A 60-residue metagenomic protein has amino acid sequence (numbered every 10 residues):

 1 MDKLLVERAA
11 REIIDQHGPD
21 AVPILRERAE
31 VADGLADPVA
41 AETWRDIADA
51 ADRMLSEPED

Functional and structural regions predicted by a protein language model:
M1-V31, L35, V39-D46, A50-D60: Long, non-catalytic architectural segments outside compact domain cores
